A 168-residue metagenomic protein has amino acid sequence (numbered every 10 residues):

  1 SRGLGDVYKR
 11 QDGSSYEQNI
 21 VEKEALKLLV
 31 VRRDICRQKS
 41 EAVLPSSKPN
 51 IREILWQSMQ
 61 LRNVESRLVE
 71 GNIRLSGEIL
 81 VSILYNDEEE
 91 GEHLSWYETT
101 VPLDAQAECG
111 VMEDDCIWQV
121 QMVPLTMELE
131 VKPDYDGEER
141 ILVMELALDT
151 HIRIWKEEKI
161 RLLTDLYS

Functional and structural regions predicted by a protein language model:
S1-R2, S40-K48, L61-N72, G77-E89 (+3 more regions): Beta-strand elements of well-folded, non-transmembrane domains
G3-Y8: Short, small-residue-biased leader/transition segments that mark boundaries at the very start of proteins
K9, S76-E78, E92-T100, E145 (+1 more regions): Composition- and surface-driven signal marking solvent-exposed, interaction-prone regions in large proteins
K9-P49, E53, I154-E158, L163-S168: Alpha-helical, hydrophobic structural elements that either
G13-K27, V31, G91-Q119: Beta-strand-dominated scaffold domains
D34, I51-E53, S58, R67 (+1 more regions): A generic structural signal for short, solvent-exposed coil/turn residues that cap or connect secondary-structure
R52-L61, Q119-P124: A short, amphipathic edge element
